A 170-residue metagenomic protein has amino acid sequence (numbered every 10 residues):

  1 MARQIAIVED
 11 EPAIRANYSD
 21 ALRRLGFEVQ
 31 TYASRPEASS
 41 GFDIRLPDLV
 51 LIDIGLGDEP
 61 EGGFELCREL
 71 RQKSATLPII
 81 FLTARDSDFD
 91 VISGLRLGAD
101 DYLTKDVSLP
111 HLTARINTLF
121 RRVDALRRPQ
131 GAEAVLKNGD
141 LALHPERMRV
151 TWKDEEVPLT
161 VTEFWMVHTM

Functional and structural regions predicted by a protein language model:
M1-A6, P36: Non-catalytic signal-transmission and effector/linker regions of two-component phosphorelay proteins
E9: Conserved acidic carboxylate
A16-R24: Charged docking surfaces used in two-component/phosphorelay signaling
T31-L49: Acidic, metal-coordinating helix/loop segments flanking the phosphotransfer/catalytic sites of two-component signaling
S40, P60-A75: Short amphipathic alpha-helix used as the core "switch/output" element in two-component signaling
D53-G55, T83: Active-site residues of response regulator receiver
K73-K137: Basic, amphipathic DNA-recognition helix from helix-turn-helix-like DNA-binding domains
L136-W165: A structural micro-motif at secondary-structure boundaries
